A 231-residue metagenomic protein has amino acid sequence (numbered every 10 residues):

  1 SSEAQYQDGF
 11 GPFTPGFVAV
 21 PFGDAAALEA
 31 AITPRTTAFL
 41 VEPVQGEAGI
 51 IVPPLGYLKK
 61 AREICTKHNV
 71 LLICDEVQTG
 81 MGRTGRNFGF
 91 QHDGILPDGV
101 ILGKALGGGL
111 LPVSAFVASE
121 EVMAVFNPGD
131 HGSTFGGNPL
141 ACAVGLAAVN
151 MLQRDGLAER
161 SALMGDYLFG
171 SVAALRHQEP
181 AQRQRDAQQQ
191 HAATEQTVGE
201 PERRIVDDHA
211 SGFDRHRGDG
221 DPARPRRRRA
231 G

Functional and structural regions predicted by a protein language model:
S1-R185: Conserved N-terminal phosphate-binding loop of PLP-dependent enzymes in the Aspartate aminotransferase
H68, V117, E202, H209-A210: N-terminal regions of proteins, emphasizing targeting and processing segments when present
R183, A187-Q188, G231: Disordered, low-complexity tails and leader-like regions
D186, H191, D207-H209, D219: Acidic/polar hotspots within intrinsically disordered regions
A193, E200-P201: Compositionally biased, low-complexity intrinsically disordered regions
V198, I205-V206, F213: Hydrophobic alpha-helical signal/anchor motif
R203, R215-R217, R227: N-terminal helix-forming leader/targeting segments
A223-A230: Short, intrinsically disordered C-terminal tails of secreted or membrane-associated proteins
